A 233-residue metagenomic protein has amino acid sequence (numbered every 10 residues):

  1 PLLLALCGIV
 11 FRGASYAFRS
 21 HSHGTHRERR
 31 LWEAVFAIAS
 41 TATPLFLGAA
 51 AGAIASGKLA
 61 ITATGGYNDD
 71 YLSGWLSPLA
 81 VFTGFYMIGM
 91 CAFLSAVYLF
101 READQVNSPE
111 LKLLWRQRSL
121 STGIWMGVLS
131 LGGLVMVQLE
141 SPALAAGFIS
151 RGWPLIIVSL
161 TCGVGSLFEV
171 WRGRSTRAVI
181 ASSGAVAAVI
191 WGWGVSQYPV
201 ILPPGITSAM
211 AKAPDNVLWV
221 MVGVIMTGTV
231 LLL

Functional and structural regions predicted by a protein language model:
P1-S22, E33-S56, L79-L99, W115-L233: Hydrophobic cores of alpha-helical transmembrane segments in multi-pass integral membrane proteins
F18-E28, L99-E110: Cytoplasmic membrane-interface regions of multi-pass membrane proteins
T25, G66-L72, G165, A213: Membrane-targeting and insertion segments and their boundary/processing signals
R27-L31, T62-G65: Canonical alpha-helical transmembrane segment with a positive-inside/aromatic-interface signature
A53-S73: Juxtamembrane/interfacial segments at transmembrane-helix boundaries in multi-pass membrane proteins
L59, L72, L79, N107 (+1 more regions): Catalytic center-proximal scaffold of phosphoryl-transfer enzymes
D70-G74, R174-R177: Short, motif-level signal for alpha-helix interfacial/capping segments enriched in acidic residues and aromatics/proline
